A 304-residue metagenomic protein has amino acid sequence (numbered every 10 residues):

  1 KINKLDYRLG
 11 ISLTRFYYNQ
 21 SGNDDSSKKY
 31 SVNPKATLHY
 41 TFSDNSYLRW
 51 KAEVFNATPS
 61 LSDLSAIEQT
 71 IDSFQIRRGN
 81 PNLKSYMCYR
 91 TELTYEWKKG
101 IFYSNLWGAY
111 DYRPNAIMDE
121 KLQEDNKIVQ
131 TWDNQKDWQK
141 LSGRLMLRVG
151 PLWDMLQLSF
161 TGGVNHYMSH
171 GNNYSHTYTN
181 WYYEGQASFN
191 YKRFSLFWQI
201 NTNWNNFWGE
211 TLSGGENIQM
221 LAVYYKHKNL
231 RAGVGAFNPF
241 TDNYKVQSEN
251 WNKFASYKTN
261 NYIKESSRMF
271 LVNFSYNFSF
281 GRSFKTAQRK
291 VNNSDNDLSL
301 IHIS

Functional and structural regions predicted by a protein language model:
K1-S304: Exposed, low-structure sequence patches enriched in small/polar residues
